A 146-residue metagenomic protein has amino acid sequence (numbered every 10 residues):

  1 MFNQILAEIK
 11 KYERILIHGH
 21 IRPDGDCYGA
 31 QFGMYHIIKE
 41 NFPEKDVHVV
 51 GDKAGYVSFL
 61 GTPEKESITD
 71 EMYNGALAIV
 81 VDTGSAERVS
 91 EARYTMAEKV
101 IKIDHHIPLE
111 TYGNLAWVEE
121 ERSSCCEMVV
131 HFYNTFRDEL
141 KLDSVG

Functional and structural regions predicted by a protein language model:
M1-G146: Replace "Mg2+/Mn2+-dependent" with "divalent metal-dependent
